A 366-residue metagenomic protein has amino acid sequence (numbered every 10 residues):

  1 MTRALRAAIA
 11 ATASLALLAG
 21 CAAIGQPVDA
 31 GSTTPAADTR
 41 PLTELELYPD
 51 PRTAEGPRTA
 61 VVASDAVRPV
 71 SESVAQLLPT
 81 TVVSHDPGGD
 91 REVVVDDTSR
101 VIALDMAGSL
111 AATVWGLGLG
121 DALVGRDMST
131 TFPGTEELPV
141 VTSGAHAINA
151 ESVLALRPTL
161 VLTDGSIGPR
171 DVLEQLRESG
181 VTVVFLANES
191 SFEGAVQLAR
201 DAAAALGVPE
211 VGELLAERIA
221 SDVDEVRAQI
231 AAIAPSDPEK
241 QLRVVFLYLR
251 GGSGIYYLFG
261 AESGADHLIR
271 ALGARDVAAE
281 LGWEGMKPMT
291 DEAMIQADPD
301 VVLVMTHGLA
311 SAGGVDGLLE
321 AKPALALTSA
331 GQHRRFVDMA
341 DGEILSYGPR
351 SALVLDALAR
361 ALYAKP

Functional and structural regions predicted by a protein language model:
T2-S14, G20-M106, V211-V244, P366: Bacterial Sec-exported substrate-binding components of ABC uptake systems
V67, S71-V83, S99-L156, L160-G165 (+1 more regions): A short, structured surface patch at a secondary-structure boundary
G88, V141-N149, E189, G282-M289: Short helix-initiation/N-cap motifs at beta->coil->alpha
V95-S99, L110-V114, A150, P169-L173 (+10 more regions): Extracytoplasmic/secreted envelope proteins and their assembly/folding machinery, especially bacterial periplasmic
T98, N149-S166, V181, T290-V304: Proline-aspartate-enriched helix->loop->beta-strand connector
P169-V172, A187-D201, P235-G264, A310-G313: Extracytoplasmic ligand-binding site segments that recognize negatively charged/polar headgroups
G194, L198-A204, V301-P366: Structured C-terminal subdomain patch of bacterial secreted/periplasmic proteins
I255-M286: Alpha-helical, coiled-coil/dimerization segments enriched in small aliphatic residues
